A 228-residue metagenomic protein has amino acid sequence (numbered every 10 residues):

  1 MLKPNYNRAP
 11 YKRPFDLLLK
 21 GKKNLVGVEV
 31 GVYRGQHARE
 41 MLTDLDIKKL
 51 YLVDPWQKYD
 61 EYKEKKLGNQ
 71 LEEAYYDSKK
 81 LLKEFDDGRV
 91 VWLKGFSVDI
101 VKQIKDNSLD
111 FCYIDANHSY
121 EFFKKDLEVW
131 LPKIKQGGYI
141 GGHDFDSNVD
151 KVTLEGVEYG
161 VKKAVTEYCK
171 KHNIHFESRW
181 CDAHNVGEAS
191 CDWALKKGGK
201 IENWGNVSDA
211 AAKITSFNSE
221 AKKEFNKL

Functional and structural regions predicted by a protein language model:
L2, Y6-R8, K12-L228: S-adenosylmethionine/decaboxylated-SAM
